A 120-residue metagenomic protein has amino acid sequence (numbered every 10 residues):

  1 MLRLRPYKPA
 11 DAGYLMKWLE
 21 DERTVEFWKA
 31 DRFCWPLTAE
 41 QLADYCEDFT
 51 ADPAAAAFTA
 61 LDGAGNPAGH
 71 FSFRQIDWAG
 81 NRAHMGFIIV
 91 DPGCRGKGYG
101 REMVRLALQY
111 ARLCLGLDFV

Functional and structural regions predicted by a protein language model:
M1-G13, V25-K29: Conserved N-terminal entry element of GNAT/NAT acetyltransferase domains
P6-P9, R32-G93, Y110: Acetyl-CoA-dependent GNAT
Y14, H84-M85, E102, F119: Amphipathic alpha-helical recognition patches that constitute DNA-binding helices
Y14-K17, D44: Short, solvent-exposed alpha-helical surface patches in well-structured domains
K17-C34, F49: Helix-loop element at the rim of GNAT/NAT acetyltransferase active sites that forms part of the acceptor-substrate
E22-R23, P53, P92, L115: Structural motif
C94, G98-A107: Conserved acetyl-CoA pyrophosphate-binding loop and the N-cap/start of the following alpha-helix in GNAT-like
L113-V120: Conserved GNAT acetyl-CoA-binding A-motif
